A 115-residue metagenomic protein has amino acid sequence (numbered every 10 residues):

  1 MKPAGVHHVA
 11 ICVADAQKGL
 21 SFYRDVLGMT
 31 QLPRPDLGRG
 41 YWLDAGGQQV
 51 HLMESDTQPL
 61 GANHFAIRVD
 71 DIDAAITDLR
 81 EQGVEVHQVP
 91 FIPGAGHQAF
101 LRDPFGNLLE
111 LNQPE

Functional and structural regions predicted by a protein language model:
M1-K2, L32, E81-E115: Vicinal oxygen chelate
M1-Q17, N63-F65: N-terminal beta-strand motif that seeds the catalytic metal site of vicinal oxygen chelate
A10-Q49: Core segments of cupin and vicinal oxygen chelate
C12, A66-D70, R102: Short hydrophobic/aromatic beta-strand micro-patches that form the beta-sheet surface supporting nucleotide- or nucleic
K18-L20, I72-I76: Short, conserved charged micro-motifs
S21-F22, D78, F105: Structural preference for long, well-ordered alpha-helical segments within the folded cores of structured domains
D36-R39, P59-G61, P93-H97: Short acidic/glycine-enriched loop/turn segments that link adjacent beta-strands
Q48-H51, G106-L108: Short, charged/polar, Gly/Pro-enriched secondary-structure boundary elements
